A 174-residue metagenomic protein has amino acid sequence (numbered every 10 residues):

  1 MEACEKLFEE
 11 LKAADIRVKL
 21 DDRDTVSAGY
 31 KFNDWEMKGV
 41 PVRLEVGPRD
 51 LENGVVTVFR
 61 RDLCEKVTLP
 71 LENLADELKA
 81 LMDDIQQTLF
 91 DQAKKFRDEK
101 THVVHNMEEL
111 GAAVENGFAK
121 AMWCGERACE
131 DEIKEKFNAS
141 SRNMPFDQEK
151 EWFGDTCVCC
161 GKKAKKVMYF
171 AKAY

Functional and structural regions predicted by a protein language model:
M1-Y174: NTP/phosphate- and nucleic-acid-binding module
